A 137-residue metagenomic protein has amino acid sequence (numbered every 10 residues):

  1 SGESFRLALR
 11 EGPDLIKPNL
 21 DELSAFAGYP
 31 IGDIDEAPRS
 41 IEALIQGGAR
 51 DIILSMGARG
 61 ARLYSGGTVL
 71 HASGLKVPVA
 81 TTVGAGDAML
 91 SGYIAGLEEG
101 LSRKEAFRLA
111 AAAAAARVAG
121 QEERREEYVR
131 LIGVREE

Functional and structural regions predicted by a protein language model:
S1-D35: Conserved beta-alpha-beta core of the PfkB/ribokinase-like small-molecule kinase fold
R6-L7, I34-E137: Conserved phosphate-binding/catalytic region of the ribokinase-like
